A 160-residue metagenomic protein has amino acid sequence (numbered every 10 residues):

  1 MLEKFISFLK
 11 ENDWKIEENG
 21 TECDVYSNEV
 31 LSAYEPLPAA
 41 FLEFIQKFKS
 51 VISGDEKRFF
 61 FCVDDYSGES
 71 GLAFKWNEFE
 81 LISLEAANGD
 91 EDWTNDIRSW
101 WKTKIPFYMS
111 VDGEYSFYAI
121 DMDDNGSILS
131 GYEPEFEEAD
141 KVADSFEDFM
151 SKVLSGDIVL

Functional and structural regions predicted by a protein language model:
M1-D112: A surface-exposed partner-binding patch
E18, V63, A119-M122, S130: Surface-exposed beta-strand edges and flanking loops
V51, V159-L160: Generic macromolecular interface patches on structured domains
K102, M122-S127: Short, solvent-exposed coil/turn segments at beta-strand boundaries
Y108-S110, D121-D123, E133: Structured loops at beta-to-helix junctions and adjacent beta-edge loops in soluble globular domains
D112-Y118: Short, surface-exposed coil-to-beta transition loops
F117, S130-V159: Glycine-rich, aromatic-bearing surface loops/beta-hairpins
